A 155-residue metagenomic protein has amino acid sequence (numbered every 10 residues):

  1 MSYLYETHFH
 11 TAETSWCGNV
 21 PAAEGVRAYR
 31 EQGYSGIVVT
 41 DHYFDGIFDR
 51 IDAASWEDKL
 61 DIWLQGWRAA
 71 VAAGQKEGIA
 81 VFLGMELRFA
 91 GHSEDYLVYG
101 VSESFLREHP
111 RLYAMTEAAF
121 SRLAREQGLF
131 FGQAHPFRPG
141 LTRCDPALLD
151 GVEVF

Functional and structural regions predicted by a protein language model:
M1-A118, V154: A metal-dependent hydrolase metal-coordination microenvironment
N19, Y113-T116, E126-C144: Active-site-proximal loop/helix segments of hydrolase catalytic cores
A28-Q32, A124, C144: Generic structural signal for hydrophobic
F44-D52, R122-F130, R138-G140: Noncatalytic linker/hinge segments flanking ATPase motor cores
K76-G78, E126, P146-L149: Short, well-ordered coil/turn elements that cap or connect secondary structure elements
H92-L97, F137-L148: Distinct, well-ordered alpha-helical segments
S102-S104, F130, A147-V152: Glycine-enriched alpha-helix->loop->beta-strand junction motifs that scaffold or abut catalytic
E117, S121, P146-L149: Hydrophobic, well-ordered secondary-structure segments
